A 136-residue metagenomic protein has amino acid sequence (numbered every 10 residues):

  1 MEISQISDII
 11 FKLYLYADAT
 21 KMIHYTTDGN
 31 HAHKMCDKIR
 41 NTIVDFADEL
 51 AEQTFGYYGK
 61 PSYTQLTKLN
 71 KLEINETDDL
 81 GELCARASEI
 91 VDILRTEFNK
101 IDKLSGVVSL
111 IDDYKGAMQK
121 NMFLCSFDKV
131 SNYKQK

Functional and structural regions predicted by a protein language model:
M1-I10, Y16, E76-L83, A87: Disorder-to-helix initiation segments
M1-I6, S109, K134-K136: Charge-dense, intrinsically disordered terminal/linker segments
I6, A17-H24, A47, A51-T54 (+2 more regions): A structural signal for well-ordered alpha-helices, especially hydrophobic packing surfaces of coiled-coils
S7-I10, Y14, D37, V44 (+1 more regions): Short amphipathic alpha-helical segments with heptad-repeat character
L15-K38, E97-S105: Helix-loop segments that flank and shape redox-cofactor active sites
H31-T64: Conserved alpha-helical segments that form or flank metal/cofactor-binding pockets of metalloenzymes
G56-K60, L124-K136: Long amphipathic alpha-helical segments
L69-M122: Acidic/histidine-rich alpha-helical segments that form the ligand environment of transition-metal centers
